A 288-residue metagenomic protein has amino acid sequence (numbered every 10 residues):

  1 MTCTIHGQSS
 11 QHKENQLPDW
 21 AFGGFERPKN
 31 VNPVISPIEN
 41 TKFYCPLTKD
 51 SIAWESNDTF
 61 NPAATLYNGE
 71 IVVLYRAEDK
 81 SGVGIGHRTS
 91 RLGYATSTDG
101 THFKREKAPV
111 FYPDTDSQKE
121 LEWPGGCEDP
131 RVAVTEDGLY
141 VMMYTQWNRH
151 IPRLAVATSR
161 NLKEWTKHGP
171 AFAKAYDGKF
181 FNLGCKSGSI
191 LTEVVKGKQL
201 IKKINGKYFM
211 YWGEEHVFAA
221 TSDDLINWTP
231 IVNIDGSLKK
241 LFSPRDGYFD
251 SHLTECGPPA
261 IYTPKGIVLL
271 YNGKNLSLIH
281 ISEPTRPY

Functional and structural regions predicted by a protein language model:
M1-S10: Bacterial Sec-dependent signal peptides at the C-terminal "C-region" and cleavage site
S10-T65, T101-A133, K163-K202, W228-Y262: Surface loop/turn signatures of beta-propeller and other carbohydrate-active proteins
I52-W54, S81-R88, L121-W123, W147-N148 (+3 more regions): Short consensus segments that form the blades of beta-propeller domains, in both extracellular/periplasmic
P62-G84, E128-R149, S187-A220, A260-I261 (+1 more regions): Hydrophobic core segments of beta-strands in well-ordered, beta-rich domains
V73-L74, G82-D99: Short, His- and charge-rich active-site/binding loops that engage polyanionic ligands
R91-D99, L154-N161, F218-D224, S282: Beta-propeller blade signature
G138-N148, A155-T158, A171-A175: Intrinsically disordered, low-complexity linker/loop segments enriched in Gly/Pro and charged/polar residues
I279-Y288: Single conserved hydrophobic/aromatic residue that forms the stacking wall/gate of nucleotide- or nucleobase-binding
